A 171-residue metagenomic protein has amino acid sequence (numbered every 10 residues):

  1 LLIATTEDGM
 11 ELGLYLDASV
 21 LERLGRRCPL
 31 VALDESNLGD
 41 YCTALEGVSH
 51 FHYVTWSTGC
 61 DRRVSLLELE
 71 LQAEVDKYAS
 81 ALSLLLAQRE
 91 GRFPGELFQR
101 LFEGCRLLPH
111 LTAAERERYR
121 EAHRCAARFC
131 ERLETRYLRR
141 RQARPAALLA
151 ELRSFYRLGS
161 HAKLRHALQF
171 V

Functional and structural regions predicted by a protein language model:
L1-G25, D34-N37, L84-L86: Auxiliary, metal-adjacent structural segments of Zn-dependent hydrolase domains
L30-L33, T55-E68: Short helix/strand-bridging catalytic loops that position acidic/His residues to coordinate divalent metals and engage
N37-D40, A44, G59, S65 (+1 more regions): Acyl-donor binding region in acyl/amide transferases
Y41-T55: Active-site recognition of the HExxH zinc-binding catalytic motif
W56, A81-Q88, E134-Y137: Long, hydrophobic, amphipathic alpha-helical segments used as structural scaffolds
R63-F102: Post-HExxH zinc-binding segment in Zn-dependent metallohydrolases
P109-V171: Pan-zinc metallopeptidase signature
